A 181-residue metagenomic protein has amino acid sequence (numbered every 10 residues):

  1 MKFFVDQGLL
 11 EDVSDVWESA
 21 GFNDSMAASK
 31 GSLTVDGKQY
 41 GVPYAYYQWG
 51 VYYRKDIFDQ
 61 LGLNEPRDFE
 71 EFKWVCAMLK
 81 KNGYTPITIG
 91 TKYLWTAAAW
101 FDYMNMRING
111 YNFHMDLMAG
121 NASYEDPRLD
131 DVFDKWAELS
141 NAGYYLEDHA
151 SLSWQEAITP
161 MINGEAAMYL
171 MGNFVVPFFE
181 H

Functional and structural regions predicted by a protein language model:
M1, L9, V13, R54 (+5 more regions): Stable alpha-helical elements in mature extracytoplasmic
M1-F3, A99, D134-H181: Extracytoplasmic/periplasmic substrate-binding proteins
M1-G50, N64, K73, A99-D102 (+1 more regions): Hinge/lid segment of periplasmic solute-binding proteins
M1-K2, Y47-G50, I57-F58, Y93-T96 (+1 more regions): Solvent-exposed loop/turn segments at secondary-structure junctions within structured extracellular/periplasmic domains
D12-S25, N64, T91, I108-D131 (+1 more regions): Short, solvent-exposed loop/beta-turn-alpha elements that line the ligand-binding surface or hinge of extracytoplasmic
G31-Y44, W49, K73-A122, A137 (+1 more regions): Extracytoplasmic/periplasmic solute-binding protein
K55-P66, A142-Y144: Aromatic-glycine-rich donor-binding/catalytic loop that engages nucleotide-sugar donors across glycosyltransferases
C76-M78, M118-A150: Glycine-centered hinge/linker elements that transmit conformational signals in sensory and ligand-binding systems
